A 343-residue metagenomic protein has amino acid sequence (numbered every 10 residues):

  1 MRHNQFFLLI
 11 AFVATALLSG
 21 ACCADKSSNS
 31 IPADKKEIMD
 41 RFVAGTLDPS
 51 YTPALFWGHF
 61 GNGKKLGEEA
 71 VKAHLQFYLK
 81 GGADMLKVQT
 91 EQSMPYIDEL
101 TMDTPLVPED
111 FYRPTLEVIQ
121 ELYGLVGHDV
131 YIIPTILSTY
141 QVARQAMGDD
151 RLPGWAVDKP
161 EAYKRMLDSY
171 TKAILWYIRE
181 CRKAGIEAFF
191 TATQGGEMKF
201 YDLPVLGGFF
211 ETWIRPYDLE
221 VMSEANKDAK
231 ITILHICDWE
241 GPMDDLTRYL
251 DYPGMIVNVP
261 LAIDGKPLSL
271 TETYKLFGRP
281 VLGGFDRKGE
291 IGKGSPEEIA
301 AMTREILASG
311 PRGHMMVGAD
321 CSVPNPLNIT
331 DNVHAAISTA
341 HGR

Functional and structural regions predicted by a protein language model:
M1-L9: Bacterial N-terminal signal peptides that target proteins for export
I10-A11, A16, T46: Prokaryotic Sec-type signal peptides and long signal-anchor helices with extended Leu/Ile/Val-rich h-regions
A14-N29: Bacterial Sec-dependent signal peptides at the C-terminal "C-region" and cleavage site
K26-E69, A73, V88, V107-R343: Active-site loop segments of alpha/beta catalytic cores
P49-Y51, P95-E99: Short, compositionally biased low-complexity segments
A73-L75, G81-I97: Short N-terminal amphipathic alpha-helices
D98-L106: Short, helix-capping/interhelical loops that line the mouth of catalytic, cofactor-, or ligand-binding pockets
